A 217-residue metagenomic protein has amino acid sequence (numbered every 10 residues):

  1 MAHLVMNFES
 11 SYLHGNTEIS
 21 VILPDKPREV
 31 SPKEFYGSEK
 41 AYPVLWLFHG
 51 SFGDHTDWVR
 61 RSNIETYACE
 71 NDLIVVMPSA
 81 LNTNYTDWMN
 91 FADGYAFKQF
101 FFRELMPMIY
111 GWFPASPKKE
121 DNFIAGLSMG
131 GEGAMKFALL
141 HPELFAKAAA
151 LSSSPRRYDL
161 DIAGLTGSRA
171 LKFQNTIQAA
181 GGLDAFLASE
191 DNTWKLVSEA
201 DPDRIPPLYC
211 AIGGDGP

Functional and structural regions predicted by a protein language model:
M1-P217: Non-catalytic cap/lid and distal C-terminal segments of serine-dependent acyl enzymes
